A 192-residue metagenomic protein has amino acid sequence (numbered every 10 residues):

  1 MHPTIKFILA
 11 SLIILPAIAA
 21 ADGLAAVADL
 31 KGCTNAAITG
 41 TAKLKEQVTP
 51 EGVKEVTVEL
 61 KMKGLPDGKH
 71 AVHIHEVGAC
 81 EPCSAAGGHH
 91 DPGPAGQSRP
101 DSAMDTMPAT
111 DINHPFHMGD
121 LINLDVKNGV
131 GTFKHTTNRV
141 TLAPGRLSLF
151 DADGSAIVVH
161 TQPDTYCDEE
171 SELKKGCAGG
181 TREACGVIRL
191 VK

Functional and structural regions predicted by a protein language model:
M1-I8: Bacterial N-terminal signal peptides that target proteins for export
I8-P16: Bacterial N-terminal signal peptides
I18-K69, I74-K192: N-terminal leader/targeting pre-sequences
